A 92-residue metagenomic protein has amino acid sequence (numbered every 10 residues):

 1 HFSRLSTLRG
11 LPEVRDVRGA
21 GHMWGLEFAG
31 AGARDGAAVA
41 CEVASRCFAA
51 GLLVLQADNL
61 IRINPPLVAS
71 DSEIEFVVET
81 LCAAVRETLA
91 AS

Functional and structural regions predicted by a protein language model:
H1-S92: Conserved N-terminal phosphate-binding loop of PLP-dependent enzymes in the Aspartate aminotransferase
